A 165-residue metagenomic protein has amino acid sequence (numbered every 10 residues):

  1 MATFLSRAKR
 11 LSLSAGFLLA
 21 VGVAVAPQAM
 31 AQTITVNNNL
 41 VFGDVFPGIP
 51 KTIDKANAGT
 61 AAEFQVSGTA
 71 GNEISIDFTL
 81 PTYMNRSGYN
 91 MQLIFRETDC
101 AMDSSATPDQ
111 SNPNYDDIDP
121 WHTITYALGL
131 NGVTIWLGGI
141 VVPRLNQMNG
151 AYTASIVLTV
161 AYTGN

Functional and structural regions predicted by a protein language model:
M1, A31-T33, W121-T123: A detector of low-complexity, intrinsically disordered, Ser/Thr/Gly/Pro/Ala-rich segments
M1-A8: N-terminal secretory signal peptides that target proteins for export/translocation
L5, T125-A127: Serine/threonine-rich, low-complexity intrinsically disordered segments
A8-R10, R96: Compositionally biased, low-complexity segments
S12-A26: Bacterial N-terminal signal peptides
A29-M91, A127-N165: N-terminal small/polar-rich segments of proteins
N72-I124: Mid-chain, structured segments of secreted extracytoplasmic proteins
